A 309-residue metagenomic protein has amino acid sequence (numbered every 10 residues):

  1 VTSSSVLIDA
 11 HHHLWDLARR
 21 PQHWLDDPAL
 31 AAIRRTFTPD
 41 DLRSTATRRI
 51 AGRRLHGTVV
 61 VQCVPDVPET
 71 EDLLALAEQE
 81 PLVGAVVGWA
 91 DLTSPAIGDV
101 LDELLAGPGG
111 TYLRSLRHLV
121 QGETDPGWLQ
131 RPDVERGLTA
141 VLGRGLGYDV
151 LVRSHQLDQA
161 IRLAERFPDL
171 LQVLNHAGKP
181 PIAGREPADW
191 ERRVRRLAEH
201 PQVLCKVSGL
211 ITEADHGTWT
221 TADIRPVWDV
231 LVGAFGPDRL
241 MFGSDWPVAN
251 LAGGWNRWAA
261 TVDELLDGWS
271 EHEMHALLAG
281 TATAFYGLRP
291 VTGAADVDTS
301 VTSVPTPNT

Functional and structural regions predicted by a protein language model:
T2-I8, D26, L30, T36-A51 (+4 more regions): Mid-to-C-terminal alpha-helical segments outside catalytic/metal-binding sites
S4-V6, R53-V59, E80-A85, G109-R114 (+4 more regions): Short, well-ordered coil/turn segments that N-cap beta-strands
L7-L17, L174-A177: Histidine-centered catalytic micro-motifs
H11, T58, L73, V86 (+7 more regions): Conserved, mostly hydrophobic/aromatic
D27-P65, V83-D91, R114-H118, L146-Y148: Divalent metal-dependent hydrolysis catalytic cores, especially in the metallo-beta-lactamase
F37-T45, P68-E69, A96-D102, L157-D158 (+1 more regions): Alpha-helical scaffolding within the catalytic cores of extracellular/periplasmic polymer-degrading hydrolases
D66-H155, R162-A164, K206-L210, G217-T218: Active-site gating/metal-coordination segments in enzymes
W128-M241: Catalytic pocket-lining loop regions of alpha/beta-barrel enzymes, especially the amidohydrolase/enolase/GH5 lineages
